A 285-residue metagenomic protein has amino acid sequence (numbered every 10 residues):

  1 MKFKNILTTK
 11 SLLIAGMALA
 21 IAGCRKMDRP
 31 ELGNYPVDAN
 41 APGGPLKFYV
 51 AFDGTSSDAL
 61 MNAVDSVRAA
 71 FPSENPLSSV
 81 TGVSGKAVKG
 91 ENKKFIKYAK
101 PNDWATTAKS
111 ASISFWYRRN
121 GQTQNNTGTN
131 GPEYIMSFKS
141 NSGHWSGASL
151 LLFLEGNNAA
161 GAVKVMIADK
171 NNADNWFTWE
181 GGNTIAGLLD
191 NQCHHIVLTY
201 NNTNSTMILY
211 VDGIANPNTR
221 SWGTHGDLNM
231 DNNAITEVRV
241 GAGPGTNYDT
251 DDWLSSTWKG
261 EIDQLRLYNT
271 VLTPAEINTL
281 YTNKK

Functional and structural regions predicted by a protein language model:
K2-F3, A20-K93, N278-K285: Extracytoplasmic low-complexity segments
L32-P42, E91-A111, W179-A186: Short surface loop/edge beta-strand patches of beta-sandwich-type extracellular domains that form ligand-contact sites
F48-T55, S112-G121, W253-K284: Extracellular, beta-strand-rich glycan-interacting domains
N102-Q124, S146-F153, Q192-H194, L265: A carbohydrate-recognition surface predominantly in extracellular/luminal proteins
P132-K170: Glycan-recognition/cleft segments
I167-H195: Short, aromatic/His-centered strand-loop micro-motif at the edge of beta-sheets
Q192-Y200, L209: Short tryptophan-centered beta-strand motifs in secreted/extracellular beta-sheet-rich domains of glycan-recognition
T219-G260: Flexible glycan-contacting loops in extracellular carbohydrate-active proteins
